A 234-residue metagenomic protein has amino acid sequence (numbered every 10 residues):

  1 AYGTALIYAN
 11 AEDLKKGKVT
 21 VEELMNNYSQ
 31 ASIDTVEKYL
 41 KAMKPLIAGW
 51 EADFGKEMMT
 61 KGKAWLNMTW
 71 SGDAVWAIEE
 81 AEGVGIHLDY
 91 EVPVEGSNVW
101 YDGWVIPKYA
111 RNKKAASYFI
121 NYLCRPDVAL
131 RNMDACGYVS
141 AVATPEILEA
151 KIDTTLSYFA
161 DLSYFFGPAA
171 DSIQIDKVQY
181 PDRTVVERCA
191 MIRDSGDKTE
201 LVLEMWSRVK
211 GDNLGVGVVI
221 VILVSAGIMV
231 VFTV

Functional and structural regions predicted by a protein language model:
A1-K63: Extracytoplasmic ligand-binding site segments that recognize negatively charged/polar headgroups
A1-T4, S32, V36-Y39, G55 (+6 more regions): Stable alpha-helical elements in mature extracytoplasmic
G3, P45-Y109, A150: Extracytoplasmic/periplasmic substrate-binding proteins
A5-N10, K41-P45, T60, A64 (+5 more regions): Sec-exported extracytoplasmic/periplasmic mature domains
K18-E22, Y101-G103, T184-R188: Flexible glycine/proline-enriched surface loops and loop-helix/loop-strand junctions
S29, I33, A48, A52 (+4 more regions): Solvent-exposed, acidic/flexible segments
E57, S172-V234: Conserved C-terminal helix/tail region of periplasmic/extracytoplasmic solute-binding proteins
P107-R183: Mature extracytoplasmic/periplasmic domains
